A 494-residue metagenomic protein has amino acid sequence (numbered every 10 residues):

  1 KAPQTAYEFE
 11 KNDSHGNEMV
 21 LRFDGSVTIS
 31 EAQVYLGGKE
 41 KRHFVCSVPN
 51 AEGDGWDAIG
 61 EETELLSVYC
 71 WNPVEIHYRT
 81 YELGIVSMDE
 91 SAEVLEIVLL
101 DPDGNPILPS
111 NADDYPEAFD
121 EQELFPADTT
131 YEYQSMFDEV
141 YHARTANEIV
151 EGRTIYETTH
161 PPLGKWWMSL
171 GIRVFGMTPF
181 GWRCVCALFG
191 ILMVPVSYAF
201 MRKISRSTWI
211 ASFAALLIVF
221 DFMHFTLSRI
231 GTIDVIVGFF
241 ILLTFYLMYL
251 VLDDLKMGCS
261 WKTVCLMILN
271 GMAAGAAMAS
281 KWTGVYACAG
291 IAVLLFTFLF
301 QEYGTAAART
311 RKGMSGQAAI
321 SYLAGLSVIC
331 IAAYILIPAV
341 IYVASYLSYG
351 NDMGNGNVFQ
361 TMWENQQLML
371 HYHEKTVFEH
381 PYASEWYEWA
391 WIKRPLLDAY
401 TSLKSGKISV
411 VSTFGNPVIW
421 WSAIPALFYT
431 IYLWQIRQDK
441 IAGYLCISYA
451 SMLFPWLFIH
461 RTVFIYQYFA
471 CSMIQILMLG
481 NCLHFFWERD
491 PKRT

Functional and structural regions predicted by a protein language model:
D101-A146, A319, I329, P338-W391: Aromatic-rich transmembrane-lumenal/periplasmic boundary elements in polytopic membrane proteins
T158-M168, V174-P195, L227, G231 (+1 more regions): Loop-to-helix entry region of an early transmembrane alpha helix in multi-pass inner-membrane enzymes
M177, L192, S197-F220, F239 (+3 more regions): Transmembrane-helix signature of polytopic, membrane-embedded enzymes that assemble or transfer cell-envelope glycans
F180, C184-S205, L243-L247, P425 (+1 more regions): Transmembrane-helix motifs of polytopic, lipid-linked glycan transferases
W182, M223-I236, S280-T283: Short acidic/glycine- and proline-prone juxtamembrane loop motifs at membrane-interface regions of multi-pass membrane
S205, T244-L266, A277, F296-A306 (+1 more regions): Membrane-interface transmembrane helices that cradle and orient dolichyl/undecaprenyl
T263-K281, M452-L453: Membrane-interface alpha helices of multi-pass inner-membrane proteins
S402-D439: Hydrophobic, aromatic-rich transmembrane alpha-helices and their immediate juxtamembrane boundary segments
